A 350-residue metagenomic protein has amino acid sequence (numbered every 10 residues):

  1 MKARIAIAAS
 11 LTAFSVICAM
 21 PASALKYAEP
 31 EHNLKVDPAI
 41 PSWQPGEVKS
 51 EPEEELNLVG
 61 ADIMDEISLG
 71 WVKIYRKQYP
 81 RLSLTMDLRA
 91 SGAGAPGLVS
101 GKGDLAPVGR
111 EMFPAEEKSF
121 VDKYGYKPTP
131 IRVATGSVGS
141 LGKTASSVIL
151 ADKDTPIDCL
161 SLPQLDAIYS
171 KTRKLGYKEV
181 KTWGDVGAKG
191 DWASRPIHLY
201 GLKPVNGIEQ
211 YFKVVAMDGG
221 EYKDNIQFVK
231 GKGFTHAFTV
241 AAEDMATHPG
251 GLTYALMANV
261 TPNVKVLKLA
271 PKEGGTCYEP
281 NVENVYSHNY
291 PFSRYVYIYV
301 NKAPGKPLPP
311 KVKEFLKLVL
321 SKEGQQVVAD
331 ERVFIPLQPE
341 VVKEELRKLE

Functional and structural regions predicted by a protein language model:
M1-I5: Positively charged n-region of N-terminal signal peptides that target proteins for export
A8-C18: Bacterial N-terminal signal peptides
C18-A24: Sec/Tat signal peptide C-region and signal peptidase I cleavage site
A24-E350: Flexible loop/hinge segments at secondary-structure junctions
